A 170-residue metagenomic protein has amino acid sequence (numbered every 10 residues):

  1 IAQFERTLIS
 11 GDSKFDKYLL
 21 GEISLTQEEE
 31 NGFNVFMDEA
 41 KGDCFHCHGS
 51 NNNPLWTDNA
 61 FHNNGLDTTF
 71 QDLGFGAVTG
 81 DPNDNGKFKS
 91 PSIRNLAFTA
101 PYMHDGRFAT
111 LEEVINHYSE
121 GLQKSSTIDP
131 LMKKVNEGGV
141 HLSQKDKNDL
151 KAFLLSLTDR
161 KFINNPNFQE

Functional and structural regions predicted by a protein language model:
A2-S13: Non-globular targeting/processing and membrane-anchoring segments
S13-H117, L122-D129, N165-E170: Short glycine/threonine-rich turn/loop motifs
R107-K161: Extracellular low-complexity, Gly/Ser/Thr-rich intrinsically disordered linkers and protease-sensitive activation/hinge
